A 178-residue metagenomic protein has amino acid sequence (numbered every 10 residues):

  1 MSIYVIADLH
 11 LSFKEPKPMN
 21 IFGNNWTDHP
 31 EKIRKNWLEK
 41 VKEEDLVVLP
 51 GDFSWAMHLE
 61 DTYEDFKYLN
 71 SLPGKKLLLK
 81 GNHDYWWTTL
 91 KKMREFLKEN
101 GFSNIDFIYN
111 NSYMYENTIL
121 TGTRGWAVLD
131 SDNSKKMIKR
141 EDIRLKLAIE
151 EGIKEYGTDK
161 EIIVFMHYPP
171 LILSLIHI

Functional and structural regions predicted by a protein language model:
S2, E15-Y115: Core catalytic region of metal-dependent phosphoesterases/phosphodiesterases, especially metallo-beta-lactamase-like
S2-L9: Short, hydrophobic/glycine-enriched beta-strand segments
I6, P50, K80, T121-R124: Short glycine-rich loop/turn motifs that provide flexible caps or phosphate-binding loops at active sites
L9-P16, T88-S174: Conserved catalytic scaffold of divalent metal-dependent phosphoesterases
I176-I178: Conserved small/polar residues in nucleotide/adenosyl-binding loops
